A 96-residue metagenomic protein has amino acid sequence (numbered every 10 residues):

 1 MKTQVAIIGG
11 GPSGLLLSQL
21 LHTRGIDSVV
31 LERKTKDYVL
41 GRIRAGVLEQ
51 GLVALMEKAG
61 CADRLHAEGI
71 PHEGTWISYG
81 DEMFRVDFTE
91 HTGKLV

Functional and structural regions predicted by a protein language model:
M1-V96: Core Rossmann-like FAD-binding/catalytic domain of the broad FAD-dependent monooxygenase superfamily
